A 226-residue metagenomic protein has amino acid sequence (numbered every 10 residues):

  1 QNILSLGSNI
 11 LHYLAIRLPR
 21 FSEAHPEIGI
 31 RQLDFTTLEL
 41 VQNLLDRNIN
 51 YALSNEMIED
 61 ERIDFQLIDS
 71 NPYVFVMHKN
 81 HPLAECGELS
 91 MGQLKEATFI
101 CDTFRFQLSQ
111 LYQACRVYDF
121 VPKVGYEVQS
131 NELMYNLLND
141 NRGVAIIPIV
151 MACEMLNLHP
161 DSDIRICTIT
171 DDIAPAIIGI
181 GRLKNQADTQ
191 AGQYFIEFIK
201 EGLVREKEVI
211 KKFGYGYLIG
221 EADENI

Functional and structural regions predicted by a protein language model:
Q1-H25, G29-L33, L38-Q42: N-terminal winged-helix
Q1-S5, S22-E23, D60-Q66, A84-E88 (+1 more regions): Short helix-loop hinge/linker segments at domain boundaries
I3-S5, Y73, L89-L108, L203: Short loop->beta-strand "edge-of-pocket" segments that line small-molecule binding or catalytic clefts across diverse
Y13, I164-K212, Y217: A late-sequence structural motif
L14, A97-D119, I149, C153 (+3 more regions): Secondary-structure junction motif
T36-V41, L45, I49, F106-R165: Hydrophobic hinge/microswitch elements
E61-L67, N71, C86, L133-K184: Beta-alpha-beta core module
I63-Y73, M77-F99: Flexible hinge/capping segments at coil-to-helix
